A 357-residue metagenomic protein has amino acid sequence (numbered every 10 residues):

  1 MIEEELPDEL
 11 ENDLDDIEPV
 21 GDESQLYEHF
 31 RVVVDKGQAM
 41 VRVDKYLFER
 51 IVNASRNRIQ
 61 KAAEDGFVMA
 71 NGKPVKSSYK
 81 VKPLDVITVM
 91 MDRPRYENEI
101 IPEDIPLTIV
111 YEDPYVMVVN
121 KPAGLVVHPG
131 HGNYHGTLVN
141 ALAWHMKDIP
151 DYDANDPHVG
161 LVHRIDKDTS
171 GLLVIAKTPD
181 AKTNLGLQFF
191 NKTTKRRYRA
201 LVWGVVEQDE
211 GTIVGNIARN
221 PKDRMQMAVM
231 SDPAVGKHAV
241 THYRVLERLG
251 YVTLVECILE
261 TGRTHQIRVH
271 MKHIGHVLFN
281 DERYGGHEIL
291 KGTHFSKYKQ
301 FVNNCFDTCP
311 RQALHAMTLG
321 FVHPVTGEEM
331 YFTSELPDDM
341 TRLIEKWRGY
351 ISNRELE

Functional and structural regions predicted by a protein language model:
M1-E357: RNA pseudouridine synthases
